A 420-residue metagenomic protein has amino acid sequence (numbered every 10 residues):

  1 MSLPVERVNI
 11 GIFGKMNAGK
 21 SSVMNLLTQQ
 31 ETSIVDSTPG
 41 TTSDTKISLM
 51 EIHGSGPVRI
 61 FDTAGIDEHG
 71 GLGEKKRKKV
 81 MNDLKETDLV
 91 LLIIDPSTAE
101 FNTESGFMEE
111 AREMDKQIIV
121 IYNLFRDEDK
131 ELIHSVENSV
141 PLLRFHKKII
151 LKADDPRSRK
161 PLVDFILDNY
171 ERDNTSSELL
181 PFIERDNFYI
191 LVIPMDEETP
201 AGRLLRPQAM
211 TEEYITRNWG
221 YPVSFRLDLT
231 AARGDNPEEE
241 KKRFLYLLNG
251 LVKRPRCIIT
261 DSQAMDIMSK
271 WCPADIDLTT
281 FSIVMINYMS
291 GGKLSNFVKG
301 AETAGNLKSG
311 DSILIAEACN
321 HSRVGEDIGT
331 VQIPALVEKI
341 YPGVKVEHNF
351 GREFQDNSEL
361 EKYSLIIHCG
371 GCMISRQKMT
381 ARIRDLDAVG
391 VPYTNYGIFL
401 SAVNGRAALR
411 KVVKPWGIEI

Functional and structural regions predicted by a protein language model:
M1-E74, K78, N82-D83: Conserved G1/Walker A P-loop phosphate-binding module
N9, I149-L245, N249-L251, I315-A316: C-terminal end of P-loop GTPase domains and the immediately downstream helical coupling element
S48-G56, F61, K75-K148, S177-F182 (+5 more regions): Conserved C-terminal guanine-recognition region of P-loop GTPase G domains, centered on the G4
T63, I94-T98, I118-I133, K148-S158 (+7 more regions): G-domain G4 guanine-recognition motif of GTPases
T87, P255, Y363: An anion/phosphate-binding loop that grips the pyrophosphate of nucleotide cofactors and donors
Q117-I119, L124-P181, F188-I190, F225-D228 (+5 more regions): Canonical P-loop GTPase G-domain recognition
M285-G343, N357: Redox- and metal-dependent alpha/beta enzyme cores, enriched for Fe-S-associated oxidoreductases and cofactor-handling
S309, Q332-K339, L360, S364-I420: C-terminal functional extensions of proteins
